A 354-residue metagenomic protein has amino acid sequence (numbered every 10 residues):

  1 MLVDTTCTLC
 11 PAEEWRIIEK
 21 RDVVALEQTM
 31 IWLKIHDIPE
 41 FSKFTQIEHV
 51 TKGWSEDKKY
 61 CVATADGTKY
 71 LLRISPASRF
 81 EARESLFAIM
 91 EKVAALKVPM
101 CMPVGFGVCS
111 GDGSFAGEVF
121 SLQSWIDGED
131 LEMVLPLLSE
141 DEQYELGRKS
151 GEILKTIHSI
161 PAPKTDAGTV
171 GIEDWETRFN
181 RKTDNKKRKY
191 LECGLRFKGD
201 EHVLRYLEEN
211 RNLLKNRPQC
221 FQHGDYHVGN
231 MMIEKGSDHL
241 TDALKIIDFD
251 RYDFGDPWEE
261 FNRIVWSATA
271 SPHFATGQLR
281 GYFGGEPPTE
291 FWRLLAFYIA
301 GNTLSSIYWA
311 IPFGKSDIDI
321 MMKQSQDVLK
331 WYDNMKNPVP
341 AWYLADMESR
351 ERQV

Functional and structural regions predicted by a protein language model:
I17-K20, S306-V354: ATP/Mg2+ or Mg2+-diphosphate-binding catalytic cores that bind nucleotide phosphates or diphosphates via glycine-rich
D22-S42, V108-G111, Q143, R148 (+4 more regions): An alpha-helical support segment within catalytic cores of ATP-dependent transferases
Q46-V170: ATP-binding pocket architecture of kinase catalytic cores
M90, L138-E140, D174, D238-L240 (+1 more regions): Glycine-rich, phosphate-binding/catalytic loops in enzymes
F221, K245-D248: Pre-DFG segment of protein kinase catalytic domains
P257-P287, I299-S316, S325-V328: Active-site activation/catalytic loop segments of kinase-like enzymes and analogous catalytic loops in related
